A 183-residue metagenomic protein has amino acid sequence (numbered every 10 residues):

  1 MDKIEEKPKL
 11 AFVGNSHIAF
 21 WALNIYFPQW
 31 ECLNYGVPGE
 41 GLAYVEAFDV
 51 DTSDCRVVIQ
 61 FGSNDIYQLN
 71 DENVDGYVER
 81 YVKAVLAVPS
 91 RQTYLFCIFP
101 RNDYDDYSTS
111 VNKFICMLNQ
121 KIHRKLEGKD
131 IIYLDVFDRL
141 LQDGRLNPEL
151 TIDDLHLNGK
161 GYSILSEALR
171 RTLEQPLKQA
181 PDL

Functional and structural regions predicted by a protein language model:
M1-R56: Serine-esterase "nucleophile elbow" of acetyl-processing enzymes
F27, E46-L183: Alpha-helical cap/lid subdomain in secreted, periplasmic, or secretory-pathway luminal O-acyl-processing enzymes
